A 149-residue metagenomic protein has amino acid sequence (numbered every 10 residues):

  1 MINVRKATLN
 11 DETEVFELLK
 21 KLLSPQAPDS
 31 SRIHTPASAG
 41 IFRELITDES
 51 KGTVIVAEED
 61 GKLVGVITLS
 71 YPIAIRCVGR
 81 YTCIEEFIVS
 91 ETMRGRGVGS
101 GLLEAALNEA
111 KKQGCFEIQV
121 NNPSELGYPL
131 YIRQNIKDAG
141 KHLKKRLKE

Functional and structural regions predicted by a protein language model:
N3-E17: A short beta-loop-alpha structural element at the N-terminal edge of CoA-dependent acyl/N-acetyltransferase catalytic
K20-R43: Conserved GNAT-fold acetyl-CoA-binding loop/helix
E44-I55, C83: A short helix-loop-beta-strand connector motif used in the catalytic cores of GNAT acetyltransferases and, in some
V54-V56, K62-Y71, I88: Conserved beta-strand in the GNAT
G79-E91: Conserved acetyl-CoA binding element of GNAT-fold acetyltransferases
V89, G95-N108, R133: Conserved acetyl-CoA-binding loop-helix of GNAT-fold acetyltransferases
S100, F116, P123-K141, K145: Conserved active-site alpha-helix within GNAT-family acetyltransferase domains
